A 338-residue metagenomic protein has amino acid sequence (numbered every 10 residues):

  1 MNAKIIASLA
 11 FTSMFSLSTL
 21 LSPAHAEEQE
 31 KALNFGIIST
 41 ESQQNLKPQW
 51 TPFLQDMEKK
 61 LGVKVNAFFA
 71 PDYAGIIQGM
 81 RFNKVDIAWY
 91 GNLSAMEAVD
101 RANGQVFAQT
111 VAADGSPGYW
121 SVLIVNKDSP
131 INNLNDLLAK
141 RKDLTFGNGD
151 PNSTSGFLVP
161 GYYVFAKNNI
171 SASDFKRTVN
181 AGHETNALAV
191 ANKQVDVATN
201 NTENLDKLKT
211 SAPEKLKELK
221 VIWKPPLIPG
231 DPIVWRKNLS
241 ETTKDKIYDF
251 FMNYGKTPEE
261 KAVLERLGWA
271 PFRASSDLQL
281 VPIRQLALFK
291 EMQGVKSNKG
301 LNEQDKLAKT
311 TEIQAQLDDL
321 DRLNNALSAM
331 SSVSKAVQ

Functional and structural regions predicted by a protein language model:
M14-P23: C-terminal segment of classical bacterial N-terminal signal peptides
E30, S42, P48, P52 (+1 more regions): An extracytoplasmic/periplasmic, membrane-proximal ligand-sensing/linker region
E30-E58, A70, L93, S116 (+2 more regions): Bilobed "Venus flytrap"/periplasmic-binding protein-like clamshell domains and structurally analogous long
N34, I38-S39, A112-V122, P213-Y248 (+2 more regions): Periplasmic-binding protein-like
K59-F69, K167-N180, Q194, E214-E218 (+2 more regions): A local structural motif
F68-Q105, N204-T210: Pocket-flanking alpha-helical
A74-A88, R101, Y119, H183-A198: Short helices/loops that flank or line small-molecule/ion binding pockets
N92-A102, F165-A166, A191-N192, D196-K217 (+1 more regions): A ligand-binding cleft/hinge motif common to bilobed small-molecule-binding domains
